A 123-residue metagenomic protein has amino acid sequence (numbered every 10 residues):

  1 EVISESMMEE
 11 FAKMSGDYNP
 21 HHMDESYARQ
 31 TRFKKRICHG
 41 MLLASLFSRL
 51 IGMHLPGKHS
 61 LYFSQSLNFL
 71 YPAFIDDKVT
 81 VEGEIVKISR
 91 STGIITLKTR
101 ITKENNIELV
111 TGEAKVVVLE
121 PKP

Functional and structural regions predicted by a protein language model:
E1-C38: Catalytic strand-loop segment that frames the active site of acyl-thioester-processing enzymes
E9-A12, I37, M41, S45 (+3 more regions): Hydrophobic alpha-helical segments
P20, P56, P72, V118-L119: Proline-rich low-complexity regions
R29-C38, A44-I85: Hydrophobic beta-strand-centered segment that forms part of the acyl-chain substrate-binding groove
A73-P123: HotDog/MaoC-like acyl-thioester-processing domains
